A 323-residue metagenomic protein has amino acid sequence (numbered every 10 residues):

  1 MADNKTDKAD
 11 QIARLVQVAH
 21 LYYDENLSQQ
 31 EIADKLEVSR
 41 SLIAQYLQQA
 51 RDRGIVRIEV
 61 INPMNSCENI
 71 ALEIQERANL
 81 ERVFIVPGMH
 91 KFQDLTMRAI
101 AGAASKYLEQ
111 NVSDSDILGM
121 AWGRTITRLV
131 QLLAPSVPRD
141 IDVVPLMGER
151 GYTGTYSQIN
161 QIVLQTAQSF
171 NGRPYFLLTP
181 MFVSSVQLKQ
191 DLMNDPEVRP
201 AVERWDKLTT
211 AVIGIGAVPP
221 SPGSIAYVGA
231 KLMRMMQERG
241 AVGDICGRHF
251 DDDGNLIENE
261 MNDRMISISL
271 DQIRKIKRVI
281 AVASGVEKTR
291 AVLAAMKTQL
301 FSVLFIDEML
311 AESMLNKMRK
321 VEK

Functional and structural regions predicted by a protein language model:
A2-A19, D24-E31, E37, L42 (+3 more regions): Conserved phosphate- and dinucleotide-binding cores of soluble alpha/beta proteins, encompassing both enzyme active
D3, K8-A9, Q45-I117, Q131-D140 (+2 more regions): HTH-adjacent hinge/linker in prokaryotic transcriptional regulators
V18, I100-L108, L129, A201 (+1 more regions): Generic hydrophobic alpha-helical segments
N65, R124, R128, E287-R290: Short alpha-helical
V86-G88, L146, L177-T179: Conserved beta-strand termini and adjacent loop/short-helix elements that scaffold enzyme active sites in alpha/beta
I117-G123: Short glycine-rich phosphate-binding loop at a beta-alpha junction
M120, V143-P145, F176, A281: Structural beta-sheet core signal
T125-P138, G223-L232: Short Gly/Thr/Asp-enriched flexible loops that form oxyanion-binding sites at enzyme active sites
